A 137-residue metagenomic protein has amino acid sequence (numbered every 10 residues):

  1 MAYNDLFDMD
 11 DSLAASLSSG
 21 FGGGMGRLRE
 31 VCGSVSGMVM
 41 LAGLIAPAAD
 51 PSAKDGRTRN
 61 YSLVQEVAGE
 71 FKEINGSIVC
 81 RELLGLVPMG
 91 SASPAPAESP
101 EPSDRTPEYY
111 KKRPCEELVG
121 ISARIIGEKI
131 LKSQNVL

Functional and structural regions predicted by a protein language model:
M1-D5, M40-P47, R124-E128: Short glycine/serine- and small hydrophobic-enriched flexible loop segments
A2-G20, S93-S99: Acidic-glycine-rich active-site phosphate/pyrophosphate-binding loop
D5-L6, G24, I74, K129: Alpha-helical structural context
L6-S16, L44-L63, Q134: Phosphate-handling active-site elements
F21-R29, P107-R113: A short glycine/serine-rich beta->alpha loop
G26-M40: Conserved phosphate/anionic-ligand binding catalytic regions in large, soluble enzymes, centered on
Y61-L137: C-terminal binding/interaction regions
